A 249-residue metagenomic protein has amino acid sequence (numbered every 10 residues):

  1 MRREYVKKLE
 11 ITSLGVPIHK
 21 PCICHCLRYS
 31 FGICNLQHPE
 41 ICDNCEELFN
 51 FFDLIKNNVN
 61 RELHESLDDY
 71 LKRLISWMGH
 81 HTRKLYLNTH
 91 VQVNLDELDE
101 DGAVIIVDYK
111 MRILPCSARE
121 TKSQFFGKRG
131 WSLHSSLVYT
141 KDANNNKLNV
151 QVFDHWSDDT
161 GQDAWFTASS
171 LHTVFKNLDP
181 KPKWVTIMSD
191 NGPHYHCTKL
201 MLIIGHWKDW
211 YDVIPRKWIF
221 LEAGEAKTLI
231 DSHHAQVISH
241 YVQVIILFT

Functional and structural regions predicted by a protein language model:
M1-T249: Extended mixed-charge, aromatic/glycine-enriched low-complexity segments
